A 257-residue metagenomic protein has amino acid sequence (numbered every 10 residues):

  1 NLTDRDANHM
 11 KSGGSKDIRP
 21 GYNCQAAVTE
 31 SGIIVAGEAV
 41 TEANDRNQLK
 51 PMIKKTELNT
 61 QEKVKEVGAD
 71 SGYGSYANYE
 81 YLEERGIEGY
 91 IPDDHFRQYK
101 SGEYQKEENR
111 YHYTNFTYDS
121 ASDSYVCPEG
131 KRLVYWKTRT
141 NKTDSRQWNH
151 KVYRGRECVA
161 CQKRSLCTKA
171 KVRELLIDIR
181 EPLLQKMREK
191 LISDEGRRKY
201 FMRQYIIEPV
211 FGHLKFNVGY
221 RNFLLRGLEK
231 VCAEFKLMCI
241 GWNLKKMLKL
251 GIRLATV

Functional and structural regions predicted by a protein language model:
N1-V257: Anion-binding and metal-coordination hotspots
